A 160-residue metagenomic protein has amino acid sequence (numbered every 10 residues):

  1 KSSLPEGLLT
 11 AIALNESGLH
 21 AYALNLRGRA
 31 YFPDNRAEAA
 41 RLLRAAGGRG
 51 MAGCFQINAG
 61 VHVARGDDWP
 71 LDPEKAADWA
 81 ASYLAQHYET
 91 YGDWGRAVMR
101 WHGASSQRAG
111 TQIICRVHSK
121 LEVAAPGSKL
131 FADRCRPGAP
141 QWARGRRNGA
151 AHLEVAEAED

Functional and structural regions predicted by a protein language model:
K1-W142: Catalytic glycan-binding domains that act on GlcNAc-containing polysaccharides
R146-D160: Long, low-complexity, intrinsically disordered segments
